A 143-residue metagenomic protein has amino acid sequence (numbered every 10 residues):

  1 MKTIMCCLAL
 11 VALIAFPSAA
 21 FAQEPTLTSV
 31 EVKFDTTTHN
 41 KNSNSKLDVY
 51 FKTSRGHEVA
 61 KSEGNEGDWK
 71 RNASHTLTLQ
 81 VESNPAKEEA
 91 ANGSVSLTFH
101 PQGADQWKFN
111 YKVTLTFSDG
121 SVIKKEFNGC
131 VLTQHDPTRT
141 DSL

Functional and structural regions predicted by a protein language model:
M1-I4: Positively charged n-region of N-terminal signal peptides that target proteins for export
C6-C7, C130: Generic recognition of cysteine residues
C7-F16: Bacterial N-terminal signal peptides
F21-L143: Regulatory, non-catalytic segments
